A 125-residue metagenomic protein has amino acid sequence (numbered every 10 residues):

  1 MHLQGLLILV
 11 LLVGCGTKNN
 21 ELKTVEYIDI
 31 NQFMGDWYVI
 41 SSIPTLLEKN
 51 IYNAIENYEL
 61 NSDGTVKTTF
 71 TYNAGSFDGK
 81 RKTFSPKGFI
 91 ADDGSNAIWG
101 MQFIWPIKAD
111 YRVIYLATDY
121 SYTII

Functional and structural regions predicted by a protein language model:
Q4-V13: Sec-dependent N-terminal signal peptides
C15-I125: A beta-rich soluble binding module of mature secreted/lumenal proteins
